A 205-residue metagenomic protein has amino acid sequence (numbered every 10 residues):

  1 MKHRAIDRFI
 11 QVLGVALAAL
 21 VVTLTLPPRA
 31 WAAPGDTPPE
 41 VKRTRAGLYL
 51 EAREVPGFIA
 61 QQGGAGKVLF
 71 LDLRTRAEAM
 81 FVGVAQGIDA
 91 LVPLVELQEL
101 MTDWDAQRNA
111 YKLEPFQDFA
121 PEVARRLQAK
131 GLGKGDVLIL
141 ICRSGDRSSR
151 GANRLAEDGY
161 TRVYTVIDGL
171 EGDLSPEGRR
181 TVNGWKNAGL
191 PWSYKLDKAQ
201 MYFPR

Functional and structural regions predicted by a protein language model:
K2, Q11-G14, L24, A30-A60 (+3 more regions): Rhodanese-like catalytic fold shared by cysteine-dependent sulfurtransferases and DSP/PTP-type phosphatases
A19-T25: Hydrophobic alpha-helical membrane-insertion segments, chiefly the h-region of N-terminal signal peptides
G66-R74, V92: Short hydrophobic beta-strand that contains or immediately precedes a catalytic carboxylate
A77: Glycine-rich nucleotide phosphate-binding loop and flanking beta-alpha elements of Rossmann-like dinucleotide-binding
I141: Short, surface-exposed ligand- or partner-binding patches at beta-edge/loop junctions that are enriched in aromatics
